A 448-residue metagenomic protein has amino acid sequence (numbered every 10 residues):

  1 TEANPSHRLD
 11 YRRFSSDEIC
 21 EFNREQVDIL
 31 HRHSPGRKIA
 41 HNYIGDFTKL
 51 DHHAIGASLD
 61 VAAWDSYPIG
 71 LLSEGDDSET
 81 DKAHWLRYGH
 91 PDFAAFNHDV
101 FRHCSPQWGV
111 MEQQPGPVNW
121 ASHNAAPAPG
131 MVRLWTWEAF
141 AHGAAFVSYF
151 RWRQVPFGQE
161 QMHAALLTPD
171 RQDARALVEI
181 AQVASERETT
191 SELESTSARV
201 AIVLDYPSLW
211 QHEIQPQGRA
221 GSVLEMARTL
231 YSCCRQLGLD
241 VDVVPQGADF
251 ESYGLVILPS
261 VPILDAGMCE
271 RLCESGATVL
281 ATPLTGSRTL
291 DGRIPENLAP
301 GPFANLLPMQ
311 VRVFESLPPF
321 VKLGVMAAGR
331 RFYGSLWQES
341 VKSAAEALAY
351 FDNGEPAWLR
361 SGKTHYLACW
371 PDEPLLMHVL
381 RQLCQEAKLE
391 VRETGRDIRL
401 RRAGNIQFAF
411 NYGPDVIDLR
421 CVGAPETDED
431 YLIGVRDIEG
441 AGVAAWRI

Functional and structural regions predicted by a protein language model:
T1-S58, L230, Q236-V241: Active-site neighborhood of glycoside hydrolase catalytic domains
H31, R102, F140-A141, R235 (+1 more regions): Anion (oxyanion) recognition and catalysis
G36, A40-L224, R228-T229, M309-G334 (+2 more regions): Hydrophobic targeting/anchoring helices
A220-D265: Phosphate-binding active sites in nucleotide-utilizing proteins
P259-I448: A conserved amphipathic helix/loop scaffold that creates a polar/acidic microenvironment used either to coordinate
